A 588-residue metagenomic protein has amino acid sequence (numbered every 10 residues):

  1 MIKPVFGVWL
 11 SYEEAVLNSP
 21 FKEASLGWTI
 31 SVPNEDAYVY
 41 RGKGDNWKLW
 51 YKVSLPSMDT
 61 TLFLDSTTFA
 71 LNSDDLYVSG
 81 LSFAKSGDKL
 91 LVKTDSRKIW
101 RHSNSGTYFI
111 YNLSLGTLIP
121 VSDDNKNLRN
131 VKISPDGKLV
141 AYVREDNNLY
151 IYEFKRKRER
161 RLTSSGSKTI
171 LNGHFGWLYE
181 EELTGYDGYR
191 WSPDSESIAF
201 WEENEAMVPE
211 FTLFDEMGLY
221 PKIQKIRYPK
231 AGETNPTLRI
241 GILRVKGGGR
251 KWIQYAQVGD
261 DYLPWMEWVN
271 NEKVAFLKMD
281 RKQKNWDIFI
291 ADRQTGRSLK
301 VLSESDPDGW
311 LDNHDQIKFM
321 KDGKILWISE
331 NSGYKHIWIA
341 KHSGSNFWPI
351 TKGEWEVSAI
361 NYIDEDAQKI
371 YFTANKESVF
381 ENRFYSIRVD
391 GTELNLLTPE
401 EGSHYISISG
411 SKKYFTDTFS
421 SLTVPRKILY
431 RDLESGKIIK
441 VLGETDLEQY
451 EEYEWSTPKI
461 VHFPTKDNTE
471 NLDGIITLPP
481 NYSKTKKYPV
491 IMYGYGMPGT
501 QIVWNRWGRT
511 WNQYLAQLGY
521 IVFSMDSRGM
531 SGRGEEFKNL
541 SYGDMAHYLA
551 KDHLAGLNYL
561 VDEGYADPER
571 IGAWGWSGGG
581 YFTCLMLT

Functional and structural regions predicted by a protein language model:
I2-Y405, S411-Y414, L422-R426, R431: Beta-propeller folds
Y186-G188, P209-E210, W265-E267, S403-T588: Serine-hydrolase catalytic core recognition
